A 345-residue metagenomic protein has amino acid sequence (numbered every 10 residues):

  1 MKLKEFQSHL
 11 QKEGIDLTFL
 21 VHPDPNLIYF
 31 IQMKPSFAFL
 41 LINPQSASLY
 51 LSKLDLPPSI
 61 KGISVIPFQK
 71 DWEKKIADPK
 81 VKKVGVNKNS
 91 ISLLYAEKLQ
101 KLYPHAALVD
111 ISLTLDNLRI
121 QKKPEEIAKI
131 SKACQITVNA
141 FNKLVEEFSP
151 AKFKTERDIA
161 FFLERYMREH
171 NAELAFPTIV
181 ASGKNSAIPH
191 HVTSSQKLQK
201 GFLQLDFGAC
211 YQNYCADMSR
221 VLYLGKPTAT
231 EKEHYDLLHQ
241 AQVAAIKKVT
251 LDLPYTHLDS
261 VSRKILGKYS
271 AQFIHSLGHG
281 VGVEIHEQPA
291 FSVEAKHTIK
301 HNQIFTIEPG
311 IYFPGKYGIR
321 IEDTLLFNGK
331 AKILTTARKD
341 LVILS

Functional and structural regions predicted by a protein language model:
M1-S345: Active-site neighborhoods and metal-handling regions in enzymes and metal-associated proteins
